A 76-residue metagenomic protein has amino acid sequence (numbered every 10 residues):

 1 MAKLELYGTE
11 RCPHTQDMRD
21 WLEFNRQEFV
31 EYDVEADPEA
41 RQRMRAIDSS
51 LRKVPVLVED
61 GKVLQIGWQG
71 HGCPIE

Functional and structural regions predicted by a protein language model:
M1-N25: Local sequence-structure signature of Cys/Sec-based thiol-disulfide redox active-site neighborhoods
L6, E10, Y32, R45: Conserved short-loop catalytic and cofactor-binding motifs
P13-Q16, E39, G67: Residues that form or flank phosphate/diphosphate-binding pockets in enzymes that use nucleotide phosphates
R19, E23-E35, R52: Conserved segment of the thioredoxin-like fold in thiol-based oxidoreductases
D33-L51: Thioredoxin-like thiol-disulfide oxidoreductase module
E59-E76: Non-catalytic, surface beta->alpha helical segment in thiol-disulfide oxidoreductase systems
